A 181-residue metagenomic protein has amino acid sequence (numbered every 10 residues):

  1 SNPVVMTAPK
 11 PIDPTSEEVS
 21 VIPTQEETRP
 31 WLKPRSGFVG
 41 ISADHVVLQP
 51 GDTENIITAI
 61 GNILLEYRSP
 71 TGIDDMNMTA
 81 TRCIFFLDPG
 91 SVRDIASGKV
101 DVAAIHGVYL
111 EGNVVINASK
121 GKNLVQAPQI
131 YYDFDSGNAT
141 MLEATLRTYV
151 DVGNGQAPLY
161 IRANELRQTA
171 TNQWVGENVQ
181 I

Functional and structural regions predicted by a protein language model:
S1-I181: N-terminal amphipathic/hydrophobic interface segments
